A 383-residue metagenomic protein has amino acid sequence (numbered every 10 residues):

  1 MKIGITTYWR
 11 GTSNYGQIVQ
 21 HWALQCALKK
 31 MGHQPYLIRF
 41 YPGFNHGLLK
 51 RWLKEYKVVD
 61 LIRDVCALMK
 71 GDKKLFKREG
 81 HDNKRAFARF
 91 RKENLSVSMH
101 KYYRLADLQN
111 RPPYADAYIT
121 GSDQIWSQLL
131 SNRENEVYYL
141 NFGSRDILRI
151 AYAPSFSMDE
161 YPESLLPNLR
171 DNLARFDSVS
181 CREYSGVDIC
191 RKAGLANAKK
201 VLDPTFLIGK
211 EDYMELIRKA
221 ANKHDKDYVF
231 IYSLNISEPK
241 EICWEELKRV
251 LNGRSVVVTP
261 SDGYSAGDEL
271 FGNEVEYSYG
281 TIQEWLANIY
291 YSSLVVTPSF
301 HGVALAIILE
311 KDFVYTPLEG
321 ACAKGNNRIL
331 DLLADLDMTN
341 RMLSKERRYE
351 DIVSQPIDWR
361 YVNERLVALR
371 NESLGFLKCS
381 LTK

Functional and structural regions predicted by a protein language model:
M1-K383: Active-site anion-handling motifs in enzyme catalytic cores
